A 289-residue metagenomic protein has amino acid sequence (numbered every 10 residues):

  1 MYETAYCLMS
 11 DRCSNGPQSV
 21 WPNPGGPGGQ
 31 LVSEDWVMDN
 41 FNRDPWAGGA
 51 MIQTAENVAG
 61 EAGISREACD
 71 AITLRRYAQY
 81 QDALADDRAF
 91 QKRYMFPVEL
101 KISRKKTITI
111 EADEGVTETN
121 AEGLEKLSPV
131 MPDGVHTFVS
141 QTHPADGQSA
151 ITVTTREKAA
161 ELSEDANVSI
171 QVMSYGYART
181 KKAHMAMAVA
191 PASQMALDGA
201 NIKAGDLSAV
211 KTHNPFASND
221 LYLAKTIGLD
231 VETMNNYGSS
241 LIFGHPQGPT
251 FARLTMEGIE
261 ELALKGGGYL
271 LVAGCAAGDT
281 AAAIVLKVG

Functional and structural regions predicted by a protein language model:
M1-G25, R93-I110, A183, A204-I227: Conserved beta-ketoacyl condensing-enzyme motif
M1-V32, D39-Q53, R66, D133-T154 (+1 more regions): Conserved beta-strand-centric core segments of catalytic alpha/beta enzyme folds
P24-N57, T107-E125, F216-T233: Active-site-proximal gating segment of KS-fold condensing enzymes and close homologs
E34, G60, T119-M187, P191-M195 (+5 more regions): Condensing-enzyme catalytic core mediating Claisen C-C bond formation in acyl metabolism
E56, I102, M173-I242: Active-site pocket-lining segment
V58-S65, D70-I72, G134-P144, S208-K211 (+3 more regions): Cysteine-centered functional microenvironments
V58-S65, I72-F90, L127-V130, A159-A160 (+4 more regions): Change "in soluble alpha/beta enzymes" to "in soluble alpha/beta proteins
A68-E161, T233: N-terminal extracellular/periplasmic Venus flytrap/periplasmic-binding protein-like
